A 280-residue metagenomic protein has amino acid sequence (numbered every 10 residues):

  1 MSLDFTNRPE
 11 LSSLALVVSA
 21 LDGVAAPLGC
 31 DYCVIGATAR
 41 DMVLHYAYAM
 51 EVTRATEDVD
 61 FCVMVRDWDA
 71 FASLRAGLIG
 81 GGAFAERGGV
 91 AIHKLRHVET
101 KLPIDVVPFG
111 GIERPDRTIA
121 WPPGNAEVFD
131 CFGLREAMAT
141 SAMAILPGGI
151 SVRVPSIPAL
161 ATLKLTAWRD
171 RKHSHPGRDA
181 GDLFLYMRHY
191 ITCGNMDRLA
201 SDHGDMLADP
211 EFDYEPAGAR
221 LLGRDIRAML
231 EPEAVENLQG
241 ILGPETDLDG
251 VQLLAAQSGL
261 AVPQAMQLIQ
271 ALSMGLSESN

Functional and structural regions predicted by a protein language model:
M1-N280: Compositionally biased terminal segments of proteins
